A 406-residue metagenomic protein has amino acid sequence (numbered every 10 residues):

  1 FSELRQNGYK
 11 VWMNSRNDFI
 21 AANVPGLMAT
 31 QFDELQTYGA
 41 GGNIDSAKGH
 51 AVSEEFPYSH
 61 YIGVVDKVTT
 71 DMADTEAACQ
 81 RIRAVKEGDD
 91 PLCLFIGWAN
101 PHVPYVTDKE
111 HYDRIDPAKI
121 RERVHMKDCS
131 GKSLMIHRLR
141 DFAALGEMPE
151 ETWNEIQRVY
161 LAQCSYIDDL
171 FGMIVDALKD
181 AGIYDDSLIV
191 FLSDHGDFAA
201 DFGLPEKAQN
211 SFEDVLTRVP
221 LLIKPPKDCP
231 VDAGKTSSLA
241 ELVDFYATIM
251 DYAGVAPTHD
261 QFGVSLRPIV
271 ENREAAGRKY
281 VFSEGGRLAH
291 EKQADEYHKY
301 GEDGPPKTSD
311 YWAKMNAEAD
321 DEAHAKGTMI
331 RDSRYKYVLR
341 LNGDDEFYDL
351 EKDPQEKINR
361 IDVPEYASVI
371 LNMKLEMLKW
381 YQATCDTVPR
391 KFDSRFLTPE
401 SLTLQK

Functional and structural regions predicted by a protein language model:
F1-T70, D74, G285: Catalytic-site neighborhoods of secreted/periplasmic enzymes that process anionic sulfate/phosphate groups
F19, E213-D214, S283-D362, P399-E400 (+1 more regions): C-terminal, low-complexity/hydrophilic appendages and adjacent surface loops of extracellular/periplasmic anionic
V24-G39, T70-C129, K179-L188: Active-site regions of oxyanion-processing enzymes, predominantly non-cytosolic
A40-I96, T107, E151-T152, I156-A162: Catalytic-adjacent loop/helix segments of enzymes that bind and process anionic phosphate/sulfate esters
Y61-T69, W153-A162, A208-Q209, C229-L239 (+2 more regions): Active-site rim elements
K67, D71, T75-E76, D185-S187 (+2 more regions): Polar, surface-exposed loop/tail segments that function as active-site lids or cofactor/substrate-recognition elements
P104-T107, A177-E241: Histidine-centered active-site microenvironments of extracellular/periplasmic hydrolases and transferases
M148-E151, E155, G286-D295, L341 (+1 more regions): Long, internal low-complexity/basic segments
